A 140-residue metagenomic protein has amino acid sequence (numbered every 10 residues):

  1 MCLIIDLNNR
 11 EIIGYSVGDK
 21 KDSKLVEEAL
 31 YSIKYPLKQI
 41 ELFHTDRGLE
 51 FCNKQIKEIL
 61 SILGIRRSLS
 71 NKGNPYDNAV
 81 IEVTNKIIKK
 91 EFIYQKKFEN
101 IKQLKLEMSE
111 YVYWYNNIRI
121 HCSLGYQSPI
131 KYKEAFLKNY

Functional and structural regions predicted by a protein language model:
D6-L7: Short, acidic, Ser/Thr-enriched surface-loop or helix-capping motifs
R10-E11: Residue-level signal for well-ordered, solvent-exposed loop/turn and beta-edge residues enriched in charged/polar side
Y15-L37: Active-site beta-loop-alpha junctions of metal-dependent nucleic acid enzymes, especially the RNase H-like/DDE
S23, G73, S128: Residue-level "edge-of-site" marker
T45-R47, N53-K57, R67-K89, K105-L106 (+1 more regions): RNase H-like two-metal-ion nuclease catalytic core shared by retroviral integrases and related mobile-element nucleases
S61-I65, I87-Y140: C-terminal domain-tail junction helix/linker
